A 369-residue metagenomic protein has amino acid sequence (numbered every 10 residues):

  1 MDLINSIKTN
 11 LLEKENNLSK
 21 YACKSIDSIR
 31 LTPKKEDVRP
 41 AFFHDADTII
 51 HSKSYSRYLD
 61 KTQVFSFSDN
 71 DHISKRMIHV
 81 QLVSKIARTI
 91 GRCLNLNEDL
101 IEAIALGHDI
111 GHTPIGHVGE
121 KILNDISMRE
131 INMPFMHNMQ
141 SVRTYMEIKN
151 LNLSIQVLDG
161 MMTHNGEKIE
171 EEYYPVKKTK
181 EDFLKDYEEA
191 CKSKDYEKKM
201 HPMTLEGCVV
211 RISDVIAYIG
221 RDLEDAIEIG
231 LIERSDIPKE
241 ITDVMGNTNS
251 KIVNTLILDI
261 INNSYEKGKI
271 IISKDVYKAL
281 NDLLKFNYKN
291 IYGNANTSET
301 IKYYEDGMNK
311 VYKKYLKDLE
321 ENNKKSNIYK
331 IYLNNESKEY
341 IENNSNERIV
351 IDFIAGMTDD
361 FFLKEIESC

Functional and structural regions predicted by a protein language model:
M1-M77, L82-I90, N97, G119 (+3 more regions): Histidine-centered, transition-metal-coordinating active-site segments
L100: Substrate/ligand-engaging "lid" and interaction regions
A103-I104: Active-site alpha-helix of zinc metalloproteases
G107-I115, A217: Short active-site segment of divalent metal-dependent hydrolases/proteases that encodes the spacing between
G116-R129: A glycine- and small-aliphatic-rich helix-loop capping segment at beta-alpha/alpha-beta transitions that lines
